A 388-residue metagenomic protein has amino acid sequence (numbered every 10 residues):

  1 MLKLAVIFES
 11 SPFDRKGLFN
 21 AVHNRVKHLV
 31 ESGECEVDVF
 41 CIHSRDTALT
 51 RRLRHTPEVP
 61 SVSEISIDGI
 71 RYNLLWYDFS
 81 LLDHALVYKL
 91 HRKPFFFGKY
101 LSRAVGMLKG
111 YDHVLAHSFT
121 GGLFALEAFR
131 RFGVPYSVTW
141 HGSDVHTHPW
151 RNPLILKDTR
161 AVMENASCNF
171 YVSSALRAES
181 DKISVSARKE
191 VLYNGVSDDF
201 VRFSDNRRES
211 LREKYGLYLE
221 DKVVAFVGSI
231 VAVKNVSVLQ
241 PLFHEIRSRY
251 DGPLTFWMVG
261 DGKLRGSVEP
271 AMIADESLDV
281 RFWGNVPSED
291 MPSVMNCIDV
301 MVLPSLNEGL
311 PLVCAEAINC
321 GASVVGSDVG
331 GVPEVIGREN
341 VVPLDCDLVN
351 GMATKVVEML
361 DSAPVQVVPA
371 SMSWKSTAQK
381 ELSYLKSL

Functional and structural regions predicted by a protein language model:
A5, Y218-K234, Q240-F243, W257: Conserved donor-binding/catalytic core segment of Leloir-type glycosyltransferases
A116-G121: Short His-centered aromatic/hydrophobic patch
A175, G195: Carbohydrate-associated surface elements
E269-V286: Nucleotide-activated donor-binding/catalytic signature segment of Leloir-type glycosyltransferases, i.e., the conserved
N285-V286, S293-I298: Short alpha-helical donor nucleotide-sugar binding micro-motif in glycosyltransferases
L306: Aromatic "clamp/platform" in nucleotide-sugar-dependent glycosyltransferases that forms part of the donor/acceptor
S323-G326: Short hydrophobic beta-strand element within catalytic cores of glycosyltransferases and related nucleotide-activated
P333-E358: Change "using UDP/GDP/dTDP sugars" to "using nucleotide sugars
